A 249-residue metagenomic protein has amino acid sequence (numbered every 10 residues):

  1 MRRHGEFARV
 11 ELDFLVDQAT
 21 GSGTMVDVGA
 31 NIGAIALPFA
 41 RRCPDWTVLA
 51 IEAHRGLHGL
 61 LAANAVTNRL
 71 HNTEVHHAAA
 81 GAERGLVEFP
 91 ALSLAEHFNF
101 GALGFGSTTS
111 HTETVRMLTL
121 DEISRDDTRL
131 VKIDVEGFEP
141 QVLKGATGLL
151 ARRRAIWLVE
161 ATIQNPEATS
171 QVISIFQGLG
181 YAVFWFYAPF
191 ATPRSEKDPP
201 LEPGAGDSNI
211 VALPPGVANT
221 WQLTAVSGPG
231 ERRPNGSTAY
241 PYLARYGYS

Functional and structural regions predicted by a protein language model:
M1-N64, N68-H71, S107-T109, W185-R194 (+1 more regions): S-adenosyl-L-methionine
R3-V26, L86-A91, A102-R153, Q164-E167: Short internal loop-to-helix segment that lines adenine-nucleotide cofactor pockets
F39, L61, F89, V142-A146 (+1 more regions): Hydrophobic packing residues within well-ordered alpha-helices of enzyme cores
A53-H54, E136, E160-I163: Short strand-turn motif at the edge of the Rossmann-like AdoMet-binding core
H58, A62-L94: Core alpha/beta nucleotide-donor-binding catalytic domains of modification enzymes
V66-N68, P90-E96, L150, T169 (+2 more regions): Short, hinge-like loop/turn segments at secondary-structure boundaries
H76-A78, Y181-F190: Conserved S-adenosyl-L-methionine
A155-L158: Proline-aspartate-enriched helix->loop->beta-strand connector
